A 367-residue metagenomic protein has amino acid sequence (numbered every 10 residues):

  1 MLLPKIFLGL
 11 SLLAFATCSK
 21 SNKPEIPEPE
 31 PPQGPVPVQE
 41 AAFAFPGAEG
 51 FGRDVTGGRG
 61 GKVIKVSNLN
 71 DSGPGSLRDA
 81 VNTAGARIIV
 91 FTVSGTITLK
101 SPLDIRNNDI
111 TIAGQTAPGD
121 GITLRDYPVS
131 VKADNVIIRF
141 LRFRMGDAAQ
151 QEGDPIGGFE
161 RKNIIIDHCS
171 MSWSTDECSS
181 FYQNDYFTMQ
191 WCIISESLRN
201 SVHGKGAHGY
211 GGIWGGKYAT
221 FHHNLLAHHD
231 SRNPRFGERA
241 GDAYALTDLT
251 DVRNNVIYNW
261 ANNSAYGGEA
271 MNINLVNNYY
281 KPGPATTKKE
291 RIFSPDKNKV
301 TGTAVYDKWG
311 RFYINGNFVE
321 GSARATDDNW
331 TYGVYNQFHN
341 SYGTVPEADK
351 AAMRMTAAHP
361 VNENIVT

Functional and structural regions predicted by a protein language model:
M1-I6, S19-K20: Positively charged n-region of N-terminal signal peptides that target proteins for export
K5-F15: Bacterial N-terminal signal peptides
F15-Q39: Bacterial Sec-dependent N-terminal signal peptides
F43-I89: Acidic Gly/Asp/Thr-rich repetitive segments characteristic of extracellular carbohydrate-active and adhesion proteins
N70-D71, S94-T96, T116-G119, G283-T286 (+1 more regions): Acidic glycine-/aspartate-rich tracts in secreted/extracellular proteins
R78-G85, I97-T111, G121-R139, M145-K162 (+1 more regions): Extracellular beta-strand-rich solenoid/capping regions of secreted or surface-exposed proteins that bind or remodel
D109, G114, D134-M145, K162-W173 (+6 more regions): Right-handed parallel beta-helix
R235, L249, R253-T367: Extracellular beta-rich repeat passengers
